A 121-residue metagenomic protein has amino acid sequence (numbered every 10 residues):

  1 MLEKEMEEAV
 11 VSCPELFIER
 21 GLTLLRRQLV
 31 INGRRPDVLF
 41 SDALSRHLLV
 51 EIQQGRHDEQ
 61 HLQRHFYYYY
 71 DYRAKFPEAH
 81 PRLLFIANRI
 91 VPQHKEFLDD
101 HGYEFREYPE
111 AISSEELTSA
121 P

Functional and structural regions predicted by a protein language model:
M1-P121: Charged, terminal alpha-helix-loop-beta segments that serve as non-catalytic nucleic-acid engagement and/or assembly
